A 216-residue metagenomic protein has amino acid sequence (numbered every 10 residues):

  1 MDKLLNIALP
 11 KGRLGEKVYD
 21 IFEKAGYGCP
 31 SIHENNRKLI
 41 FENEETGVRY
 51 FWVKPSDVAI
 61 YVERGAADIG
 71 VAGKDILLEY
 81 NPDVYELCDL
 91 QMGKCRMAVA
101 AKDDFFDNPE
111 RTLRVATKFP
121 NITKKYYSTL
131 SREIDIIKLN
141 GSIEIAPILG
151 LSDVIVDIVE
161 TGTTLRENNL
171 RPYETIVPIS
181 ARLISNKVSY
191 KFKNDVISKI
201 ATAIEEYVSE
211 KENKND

Functional and structural regions predicted by a protein language model:
M1-D216: Domain-level signature for soluble enzymes in the chorismate/prephenate branch of the shikimate pathway
